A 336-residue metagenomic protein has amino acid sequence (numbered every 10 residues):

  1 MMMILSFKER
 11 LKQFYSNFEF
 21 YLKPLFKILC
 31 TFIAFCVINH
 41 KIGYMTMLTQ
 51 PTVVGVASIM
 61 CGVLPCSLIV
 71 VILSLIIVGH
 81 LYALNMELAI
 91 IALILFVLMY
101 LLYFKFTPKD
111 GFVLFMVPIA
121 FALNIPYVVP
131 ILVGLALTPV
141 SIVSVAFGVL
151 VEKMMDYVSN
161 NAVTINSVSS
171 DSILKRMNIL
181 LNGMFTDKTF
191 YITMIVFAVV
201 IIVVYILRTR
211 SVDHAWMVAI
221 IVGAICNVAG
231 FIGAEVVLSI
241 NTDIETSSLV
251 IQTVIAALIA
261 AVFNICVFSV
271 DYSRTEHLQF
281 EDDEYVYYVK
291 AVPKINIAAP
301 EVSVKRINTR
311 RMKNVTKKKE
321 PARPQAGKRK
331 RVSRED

Functional and structural regions predicted by a protein language model:
M1-F18: Short, Lys/Arg-rich, polar N-terminal cytosolic tail immediately upstream of the first transmembrane signal-anchor
L11, F18-P24, I33-H40, Q50 (+1 more regions): Alpha-helical transmembrane segments of multi-pass integral membrane proteins, characterized by long hydrophobic
K12, M60, L98-F106, V203-R210: C-terminal ends of transmembrane helices
F20-S74, H80-L81: Hydrophobic transmembrane alpha-helices
I38-T52, H80-I94, D187-I195: Structural signature of hydrophobic alpha-helical transmembrane segments
I59, I72-A146: Membrane-interface helix-loop-helix junctions at boundaries between adjacent transmembrane segments
A120-F121, V129-N241, T253: Generic multipass alpha-helical transmembrane bundles of integral membrane proteins
V270-G327: Short, highly charged, low-complexity non-transmembrane loops/tails of multi-pass membrane proteins
